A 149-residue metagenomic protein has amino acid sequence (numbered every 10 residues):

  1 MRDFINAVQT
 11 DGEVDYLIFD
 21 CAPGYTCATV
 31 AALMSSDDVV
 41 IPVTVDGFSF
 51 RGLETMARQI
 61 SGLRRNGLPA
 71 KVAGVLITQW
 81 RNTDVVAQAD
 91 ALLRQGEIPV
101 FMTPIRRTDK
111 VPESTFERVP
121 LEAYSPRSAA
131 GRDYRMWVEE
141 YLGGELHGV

Functional and structural regions predicted by a protein language model:
I5, I60, V138-Y141: Hydrophobic residues within well-ordered, non-membrane alpha-helices that form the packing/core of soluble catalytic
A7-T103, D109: Conserved catalytic-core segment of NTP-binding enzymes
R107-T115: Short, glycine-rich, amphipathic interfacial segments at transmembrane boundaries or analogous
S114-W137: C-terminal boundary of histidine-terminating zinc-finger modules
M136-G148: C-terminal alpha-helix
